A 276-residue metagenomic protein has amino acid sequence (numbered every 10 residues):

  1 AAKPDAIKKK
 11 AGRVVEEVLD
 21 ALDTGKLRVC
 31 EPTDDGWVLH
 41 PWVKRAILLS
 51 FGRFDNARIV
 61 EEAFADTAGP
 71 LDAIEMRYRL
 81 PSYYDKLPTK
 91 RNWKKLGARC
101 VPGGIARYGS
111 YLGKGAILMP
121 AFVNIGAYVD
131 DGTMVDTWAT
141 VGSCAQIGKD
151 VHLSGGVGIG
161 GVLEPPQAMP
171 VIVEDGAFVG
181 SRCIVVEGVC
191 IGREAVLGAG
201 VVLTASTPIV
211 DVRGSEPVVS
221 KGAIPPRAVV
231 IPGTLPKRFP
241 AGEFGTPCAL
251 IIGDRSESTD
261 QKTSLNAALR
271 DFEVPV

Functional and structural regions predicted by a protein language model:
A1-A98, R227, P232-V276: Terminal amphipathic alpha-helical/low-complexity segments used for targeting or macromolecular assembly
K94, A98-R238, I251: Structural signal for interior beta-strand "rungs" in well-ordered beta-sheet cores of soluble enzyme domains
